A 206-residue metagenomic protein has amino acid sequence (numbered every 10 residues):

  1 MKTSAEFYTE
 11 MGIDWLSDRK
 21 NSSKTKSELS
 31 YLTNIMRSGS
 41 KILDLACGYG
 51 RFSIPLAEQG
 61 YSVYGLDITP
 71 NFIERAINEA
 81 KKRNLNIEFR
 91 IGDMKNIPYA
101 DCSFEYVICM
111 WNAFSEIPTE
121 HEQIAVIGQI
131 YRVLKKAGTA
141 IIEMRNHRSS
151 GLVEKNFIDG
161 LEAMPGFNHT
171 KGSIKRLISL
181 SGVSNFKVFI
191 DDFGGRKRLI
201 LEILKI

Functional and structural regions predicted by a protein language model:
M1-R37, R51: Conserved class I S-adenosyl-L-methionine
G39-G48: Conserved class I S-adenosyl-L-methionine
R51-N96: Class I SAM-dependent methyltransferase SAM/SAH-binding core
K95-V107: A short acidic, Gly/Pro-enriched loop at the edge of an enzyme's catalytic core that lines a small-molecule cofactor
I124-K136: A short glycine-rich, Lys/Arg-flanked "PGG" loop and its adjoining helix->strand segment in the class I
I141-L161: Conserved class I S-adenosyl-L-methionine
P165-G182: Short alpha-helix
G182, I190-I206: Core SAM-dependent methyltransferase catalytic element
